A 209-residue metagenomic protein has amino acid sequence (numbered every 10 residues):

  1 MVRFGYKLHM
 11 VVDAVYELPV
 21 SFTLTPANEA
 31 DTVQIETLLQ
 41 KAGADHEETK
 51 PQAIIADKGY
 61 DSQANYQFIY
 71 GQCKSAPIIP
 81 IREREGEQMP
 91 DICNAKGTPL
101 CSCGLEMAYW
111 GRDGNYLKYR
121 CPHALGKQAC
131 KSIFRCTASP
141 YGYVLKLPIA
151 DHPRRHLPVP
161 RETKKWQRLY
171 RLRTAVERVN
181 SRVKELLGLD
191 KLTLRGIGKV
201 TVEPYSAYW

Functional and structural regions predicted by a protein language model:
M1-K74, I78-E85, Y205-Y208: Polybasic low-complexity intrinsically disordered regions
L8, Q52, S75, S132-F134 (+2 more regions): Structural beta-strand/beta-sheet cores of well-ordered domains, especially the beta-sheet scaffolds that support
P26-A30, K50-A56, Y60, Q88-K96 (+2 more regions): A short glycine-/small-residue-rich loop at the edge of a beta-strand within enzyme catalytic domains
Q63, E87-Q88, D190-L192: Short active-site-adjacent structural elements
E85-G86, V200: Short secondary-structure capping/turn micro-motifs that flank functional sites
G86, I149-P153, R178-V183: A glycine-rich, aromatic-flanked flexible loop/lid motif
P90-P160, K164: Cysteine-cluster motifs in flexible loop/terminal segments that predominantly coordinate metals
P158-W209: Basic, amphipathic alpha-helical segments enriched in Lys/Arg and hydrophobic/aromatic residues
